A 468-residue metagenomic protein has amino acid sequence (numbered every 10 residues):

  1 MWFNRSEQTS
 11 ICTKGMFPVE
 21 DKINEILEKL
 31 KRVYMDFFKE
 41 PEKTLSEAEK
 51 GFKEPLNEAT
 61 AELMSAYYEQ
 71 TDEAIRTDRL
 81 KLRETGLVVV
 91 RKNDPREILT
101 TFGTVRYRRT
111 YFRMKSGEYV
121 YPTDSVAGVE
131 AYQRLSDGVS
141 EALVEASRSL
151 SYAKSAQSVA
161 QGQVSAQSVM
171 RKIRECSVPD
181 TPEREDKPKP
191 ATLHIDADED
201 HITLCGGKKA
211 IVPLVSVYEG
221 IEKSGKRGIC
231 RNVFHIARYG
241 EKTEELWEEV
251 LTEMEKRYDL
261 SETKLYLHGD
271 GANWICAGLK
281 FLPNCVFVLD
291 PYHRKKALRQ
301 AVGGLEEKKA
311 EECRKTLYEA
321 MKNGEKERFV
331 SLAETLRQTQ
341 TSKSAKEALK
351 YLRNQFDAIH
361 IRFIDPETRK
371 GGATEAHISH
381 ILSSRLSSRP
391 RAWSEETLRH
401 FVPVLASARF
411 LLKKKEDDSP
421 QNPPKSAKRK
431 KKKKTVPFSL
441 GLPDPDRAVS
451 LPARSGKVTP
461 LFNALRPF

Functional and structural regions predicted by a protein language model:
M1-E69, T110-F468: Catalytic center-proximal scaffold of phosphoryl-transfer enzymes
S10, A74-I75: A cross-kingdom marker of C-terminal helix-rich interaction/assembly modules
I75-Y132: An N-terminal low-complexity regulatory-tail signal and nearby short nucleic-acid-interaction modules
